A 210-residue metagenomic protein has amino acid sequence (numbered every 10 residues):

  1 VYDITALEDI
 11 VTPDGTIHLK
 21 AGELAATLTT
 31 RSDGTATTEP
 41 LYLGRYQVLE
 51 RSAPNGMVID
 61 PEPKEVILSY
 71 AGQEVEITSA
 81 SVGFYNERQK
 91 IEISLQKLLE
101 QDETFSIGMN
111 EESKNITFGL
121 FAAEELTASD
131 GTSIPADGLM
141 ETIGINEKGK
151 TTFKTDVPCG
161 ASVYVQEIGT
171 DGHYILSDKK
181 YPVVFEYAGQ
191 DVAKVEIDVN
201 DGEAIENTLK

Functional and structural regions predicted by a protein language model:
V1-K210: Solvent-exposed loop/turn and edge beta-strand elements of beta-rich ligand-binding domains
